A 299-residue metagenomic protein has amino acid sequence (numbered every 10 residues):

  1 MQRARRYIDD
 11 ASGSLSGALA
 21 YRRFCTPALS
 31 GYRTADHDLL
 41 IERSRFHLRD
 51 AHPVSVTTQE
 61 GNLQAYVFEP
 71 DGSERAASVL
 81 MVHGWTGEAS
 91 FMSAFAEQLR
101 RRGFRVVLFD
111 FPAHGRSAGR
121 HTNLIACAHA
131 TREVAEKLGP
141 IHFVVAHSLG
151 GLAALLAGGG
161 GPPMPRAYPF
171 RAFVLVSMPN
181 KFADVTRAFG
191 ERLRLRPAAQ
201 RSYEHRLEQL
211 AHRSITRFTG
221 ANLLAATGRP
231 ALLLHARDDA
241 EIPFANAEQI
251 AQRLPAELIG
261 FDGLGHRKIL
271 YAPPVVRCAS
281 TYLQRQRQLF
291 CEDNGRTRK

Functional and structural regions predicted by a protein language model:
M1-R43, R296-K299: N-terminal targeting or regulatory segments adjacent to alpha/beta-hydrolase or S9 domains
R33-D71: N-terminal cap/lid segment of alpha/beta-hydrolase-fold proteins
A89, A96-A118: Conserved alpha/beta-hydrolase
H121-H142: Alpha/beta-hydrolase active-site loop
P163-R213: Hydrolase active-site cap/lid region
A226-G228, L233-H235, D239: Short beta-strand/loop motif that positions the catalytic acidic residue of the alpha/beta-hydrolase fold
A240-N246: Conserved alpha/beta-hydrolase "acid-adjacent" motif
L264-V276: Catalytic histidine-centered segment of alpha/beta-hydrolase-like enzymes
